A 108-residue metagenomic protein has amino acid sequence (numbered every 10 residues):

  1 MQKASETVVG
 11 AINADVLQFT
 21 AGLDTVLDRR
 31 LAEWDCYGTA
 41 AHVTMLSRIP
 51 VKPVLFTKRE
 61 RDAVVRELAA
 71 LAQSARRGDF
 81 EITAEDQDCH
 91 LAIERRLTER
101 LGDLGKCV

Functional and structural regions predicted by a protein language model:
M1-V108: A helix-coil-helix interface module used to build multimeric assemblies and to scaffold catalytic/cofactor sites
